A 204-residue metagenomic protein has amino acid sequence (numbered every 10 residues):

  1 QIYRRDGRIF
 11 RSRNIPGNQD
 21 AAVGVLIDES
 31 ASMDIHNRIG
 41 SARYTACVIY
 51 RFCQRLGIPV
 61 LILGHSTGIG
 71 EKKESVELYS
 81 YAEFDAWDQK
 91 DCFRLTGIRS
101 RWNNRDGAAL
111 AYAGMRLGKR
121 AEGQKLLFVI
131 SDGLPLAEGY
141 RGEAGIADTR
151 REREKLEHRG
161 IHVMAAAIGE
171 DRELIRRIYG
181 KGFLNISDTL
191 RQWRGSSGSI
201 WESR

Functional and structural regions predicted by a protein language model:
Q1-R204: Acidic, glycine-rich A-domain
